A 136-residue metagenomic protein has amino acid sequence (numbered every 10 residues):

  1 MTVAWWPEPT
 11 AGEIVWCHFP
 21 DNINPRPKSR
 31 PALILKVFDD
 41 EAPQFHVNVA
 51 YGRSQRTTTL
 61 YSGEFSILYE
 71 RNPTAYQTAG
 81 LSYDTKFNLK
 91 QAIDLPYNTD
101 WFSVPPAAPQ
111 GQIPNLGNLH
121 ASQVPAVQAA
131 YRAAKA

Functional and structural regions predicted by a protein language model:
I23-S29, I34-A75: Compact nucleic-acid interaction/catalytic patches
Y69-A136: C-terminal terminal-subdomain/extension
